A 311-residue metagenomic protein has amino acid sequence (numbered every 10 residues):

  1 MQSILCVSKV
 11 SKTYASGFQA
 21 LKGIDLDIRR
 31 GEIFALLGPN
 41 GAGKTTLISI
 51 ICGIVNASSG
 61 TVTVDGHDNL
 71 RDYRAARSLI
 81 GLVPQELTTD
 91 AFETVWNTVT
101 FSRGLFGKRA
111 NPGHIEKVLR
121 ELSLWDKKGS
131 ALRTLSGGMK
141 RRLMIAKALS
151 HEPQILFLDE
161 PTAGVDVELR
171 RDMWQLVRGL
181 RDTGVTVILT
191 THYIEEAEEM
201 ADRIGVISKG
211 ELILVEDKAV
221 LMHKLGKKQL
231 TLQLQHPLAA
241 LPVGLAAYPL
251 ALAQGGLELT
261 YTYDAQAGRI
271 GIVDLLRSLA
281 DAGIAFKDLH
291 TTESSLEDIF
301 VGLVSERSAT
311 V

Functional and structural regions predicted by a protein language model:
G60-R71, A75-A76: Conserved ABC transporter NBD signature motif
T100, G104-K127: Conserved ABC ATPase "signature" region
E152: Conserved catalytic motifs of ABC-family nucleotide-binding domains
L156-D159: Catalytic Walker B motif of ABC-type/P-loop ATPase nucleotide-binding domains
W174-D264: ABC transporter nucleotide-binding domain
K227-L303, V311: Short, charged/small-residue-rich alpha-helical element at the C-terminal edge of ABC transporter nucleotide-binding
